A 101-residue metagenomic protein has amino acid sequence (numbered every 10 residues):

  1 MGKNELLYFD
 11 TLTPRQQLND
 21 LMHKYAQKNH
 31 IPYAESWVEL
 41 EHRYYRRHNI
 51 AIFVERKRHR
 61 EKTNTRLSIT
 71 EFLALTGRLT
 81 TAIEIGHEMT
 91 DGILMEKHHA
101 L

Functional and structural regions predicted by a protein language model:
M1-L101: Positively charged, phosphate-engaging catalytic surfaces used for nucleic-acid and nucleotide handling
